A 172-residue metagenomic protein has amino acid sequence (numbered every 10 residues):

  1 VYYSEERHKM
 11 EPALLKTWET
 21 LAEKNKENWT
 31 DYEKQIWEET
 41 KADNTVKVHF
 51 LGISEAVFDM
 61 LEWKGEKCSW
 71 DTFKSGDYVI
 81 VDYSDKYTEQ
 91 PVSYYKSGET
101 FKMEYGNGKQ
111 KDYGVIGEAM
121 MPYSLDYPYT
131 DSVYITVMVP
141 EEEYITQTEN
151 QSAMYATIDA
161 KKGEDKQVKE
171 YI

Functional and structural regions predicted by a protein language model:
V1-I172: Basic-flanked hydrophobic alpha-helices used for secretion and membrane insertion
